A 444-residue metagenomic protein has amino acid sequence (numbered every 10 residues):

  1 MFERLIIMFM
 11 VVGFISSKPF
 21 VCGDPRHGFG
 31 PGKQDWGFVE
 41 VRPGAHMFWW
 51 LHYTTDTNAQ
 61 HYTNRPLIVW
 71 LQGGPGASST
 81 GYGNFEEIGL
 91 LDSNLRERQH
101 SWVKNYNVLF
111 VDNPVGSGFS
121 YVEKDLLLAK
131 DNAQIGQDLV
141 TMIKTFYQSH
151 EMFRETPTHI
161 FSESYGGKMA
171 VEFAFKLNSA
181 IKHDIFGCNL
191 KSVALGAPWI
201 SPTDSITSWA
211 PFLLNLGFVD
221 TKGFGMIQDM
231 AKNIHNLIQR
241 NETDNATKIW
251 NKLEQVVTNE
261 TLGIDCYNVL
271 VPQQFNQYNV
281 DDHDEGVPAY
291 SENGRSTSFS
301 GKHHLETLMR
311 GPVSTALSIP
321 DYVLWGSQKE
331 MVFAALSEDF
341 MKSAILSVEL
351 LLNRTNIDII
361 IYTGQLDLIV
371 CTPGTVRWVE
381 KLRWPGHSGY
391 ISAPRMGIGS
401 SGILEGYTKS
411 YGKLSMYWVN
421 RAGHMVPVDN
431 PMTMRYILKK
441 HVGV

Functional and structural regions predicted by a protein language model:
F2-V444: Terminal and linker regions of secretory-pathway proteins
